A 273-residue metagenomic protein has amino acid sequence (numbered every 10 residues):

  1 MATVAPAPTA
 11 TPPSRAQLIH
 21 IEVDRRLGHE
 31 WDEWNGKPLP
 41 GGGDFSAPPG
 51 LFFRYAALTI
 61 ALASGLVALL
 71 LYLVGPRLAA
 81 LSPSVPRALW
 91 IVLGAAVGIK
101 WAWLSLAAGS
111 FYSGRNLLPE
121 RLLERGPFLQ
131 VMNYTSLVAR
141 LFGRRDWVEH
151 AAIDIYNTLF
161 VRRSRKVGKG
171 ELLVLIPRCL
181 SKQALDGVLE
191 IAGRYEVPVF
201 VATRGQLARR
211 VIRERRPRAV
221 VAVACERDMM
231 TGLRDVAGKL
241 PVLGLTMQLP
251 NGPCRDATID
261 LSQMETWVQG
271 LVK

Functional and structural regions predicted by a protein language model:
M1-L104: Long terminal accessory regions outside catalytic cores
E30, A88-A95, I99-G187: N-terminal topogenic membrane-targeting module
T158-L159, E196-V211: A short, well-structured beta->alpha microelement
V188-P198: Short helix-loop-beta junction
G205, A224-D228, T246-N251: Short, acidic/turn-prone active-site loops that include or flank metal/cofactor- and phosphate-binding residues
V211, M230-D235, N251-I259: Short, charged, surface-exposed secondary-structure boundary motifs
R216-R218: Proline-aspartate-enriched helix->loop->beta-strand connector
V242-K273: Ser/Thr/Gly-rich flexible loops in soluble cytosolic domains mediating phosphotransfer, phosphorylation
